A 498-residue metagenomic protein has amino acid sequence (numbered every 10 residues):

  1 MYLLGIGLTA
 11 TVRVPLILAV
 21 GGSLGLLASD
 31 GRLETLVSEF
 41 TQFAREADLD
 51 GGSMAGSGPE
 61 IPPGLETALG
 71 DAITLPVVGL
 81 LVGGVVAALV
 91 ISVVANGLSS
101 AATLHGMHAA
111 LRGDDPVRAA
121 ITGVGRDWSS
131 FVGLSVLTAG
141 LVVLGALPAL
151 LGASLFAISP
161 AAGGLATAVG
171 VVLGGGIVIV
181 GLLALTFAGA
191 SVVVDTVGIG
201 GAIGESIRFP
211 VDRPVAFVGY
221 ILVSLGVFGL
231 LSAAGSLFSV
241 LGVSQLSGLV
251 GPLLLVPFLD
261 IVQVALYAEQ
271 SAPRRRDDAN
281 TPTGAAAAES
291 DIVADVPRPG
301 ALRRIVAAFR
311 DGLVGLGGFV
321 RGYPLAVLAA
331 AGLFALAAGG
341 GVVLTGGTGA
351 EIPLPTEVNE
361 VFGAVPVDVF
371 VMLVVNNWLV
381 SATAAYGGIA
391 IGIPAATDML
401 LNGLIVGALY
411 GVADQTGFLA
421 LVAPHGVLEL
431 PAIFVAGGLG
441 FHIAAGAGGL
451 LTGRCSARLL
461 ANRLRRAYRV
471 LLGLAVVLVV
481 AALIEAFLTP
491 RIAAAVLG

Functional and structural regions predicted by a protein language model:
M1-G340: Hydrophobic alpha-helical membrane segments
D30-E46, G145-I158, V343-L354, N402-V412 (+1 more regions): Membrane-helix interface motif
L75, G79, V375-L430: Membrane-interfacial helix-loop connectors
V85-H108, L183-T186, V380-L404, V435 (+1 more regions): Transmembrane alpha-helical segments in integral membrane proteins
A149-G174, S236-S247, E351-V358, L409-V422 (+2 more regions): Membrane-interfacial helix-loop-helix connectors in multipass membrane proteins
V171, F187, Y410-A475: Hydrophobic alpha-helical transmembrane segments and adjacent short intramembrane/lumenal linkers of inner/organellar
L328-G332, A467-R491: Final/C-terminal transmembrane alpha-helix of multipass membrane proteins
G340-T397: Transmembrane helical segments that form the transport core of multi-pass membrane transport proteins
